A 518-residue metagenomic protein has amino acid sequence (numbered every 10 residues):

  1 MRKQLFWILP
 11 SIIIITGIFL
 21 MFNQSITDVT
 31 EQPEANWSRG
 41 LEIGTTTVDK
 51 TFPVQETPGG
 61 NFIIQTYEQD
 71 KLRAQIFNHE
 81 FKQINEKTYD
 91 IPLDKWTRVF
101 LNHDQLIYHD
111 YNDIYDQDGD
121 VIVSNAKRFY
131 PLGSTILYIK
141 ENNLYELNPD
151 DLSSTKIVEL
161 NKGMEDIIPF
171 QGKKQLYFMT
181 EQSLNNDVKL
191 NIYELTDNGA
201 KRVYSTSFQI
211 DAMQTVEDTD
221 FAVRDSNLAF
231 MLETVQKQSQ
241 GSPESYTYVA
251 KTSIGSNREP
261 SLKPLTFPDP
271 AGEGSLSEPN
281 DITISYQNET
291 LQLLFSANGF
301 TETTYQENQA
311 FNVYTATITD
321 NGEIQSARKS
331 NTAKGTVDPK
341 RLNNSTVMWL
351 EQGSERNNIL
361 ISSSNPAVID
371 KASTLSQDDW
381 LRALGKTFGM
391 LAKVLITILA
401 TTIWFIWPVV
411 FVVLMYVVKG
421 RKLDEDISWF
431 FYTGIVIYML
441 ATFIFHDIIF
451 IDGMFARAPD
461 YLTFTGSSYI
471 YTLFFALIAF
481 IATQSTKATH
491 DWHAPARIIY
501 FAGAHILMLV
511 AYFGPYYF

Functional and structural regions predicted by a protein language model:
R2-F518: Extracellular, repeat-based ectodomains that mediate carbohydrate processing or recognition
